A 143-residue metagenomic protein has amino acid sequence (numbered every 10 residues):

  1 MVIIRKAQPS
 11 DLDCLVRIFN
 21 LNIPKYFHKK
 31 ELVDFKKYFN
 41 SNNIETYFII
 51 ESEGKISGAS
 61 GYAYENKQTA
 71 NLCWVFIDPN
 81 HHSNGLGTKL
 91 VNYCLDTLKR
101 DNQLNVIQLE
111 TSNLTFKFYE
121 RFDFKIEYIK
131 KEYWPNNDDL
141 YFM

Functional and structural regions predicted by a protein language model:
M1-S10: Conserved N-terminal entry element of GNAT/NAT acetyltransferase domains
P9-W74, D78-N80, V91, D101 (+1 more regions): Acetyl-CoA-dependent GNAT
G85: Glycine-rich phosphate-binding loop
K89-V106: Conserved acyl-CoA
V106-E110, E120, K125-F142: Conserved catalytic-core motifs of GNAT/GCN5-like acyltransferases
